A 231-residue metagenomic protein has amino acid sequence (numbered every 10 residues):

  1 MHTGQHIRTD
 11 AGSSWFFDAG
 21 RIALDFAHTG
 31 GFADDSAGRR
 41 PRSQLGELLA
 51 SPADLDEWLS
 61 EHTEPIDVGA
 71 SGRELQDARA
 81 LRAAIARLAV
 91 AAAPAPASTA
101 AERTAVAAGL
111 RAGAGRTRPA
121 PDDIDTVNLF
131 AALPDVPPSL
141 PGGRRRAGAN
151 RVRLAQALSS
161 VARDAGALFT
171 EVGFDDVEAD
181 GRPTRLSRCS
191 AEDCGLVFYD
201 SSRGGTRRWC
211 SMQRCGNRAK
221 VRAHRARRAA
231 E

Functional and structural regions predicted by a protein language model:
M1-R188, G195: Short helix-coil boundary/hinge micro-motifs
R163, A230-E231: Intrinsically disordered, low-complexity regulatory regions of eukaryotic proteins
R188-D193, M212-R214: Short, cysteine/histidine-rich loop/knuckle motifs that typically chelate Zn2+
D200-S201: Conserved binding/catalytic microenvironments
G205-G216: Cysteine-rich micro-motifs
R214-A229: Basic DNA-binding region of bZIP-type proteins
